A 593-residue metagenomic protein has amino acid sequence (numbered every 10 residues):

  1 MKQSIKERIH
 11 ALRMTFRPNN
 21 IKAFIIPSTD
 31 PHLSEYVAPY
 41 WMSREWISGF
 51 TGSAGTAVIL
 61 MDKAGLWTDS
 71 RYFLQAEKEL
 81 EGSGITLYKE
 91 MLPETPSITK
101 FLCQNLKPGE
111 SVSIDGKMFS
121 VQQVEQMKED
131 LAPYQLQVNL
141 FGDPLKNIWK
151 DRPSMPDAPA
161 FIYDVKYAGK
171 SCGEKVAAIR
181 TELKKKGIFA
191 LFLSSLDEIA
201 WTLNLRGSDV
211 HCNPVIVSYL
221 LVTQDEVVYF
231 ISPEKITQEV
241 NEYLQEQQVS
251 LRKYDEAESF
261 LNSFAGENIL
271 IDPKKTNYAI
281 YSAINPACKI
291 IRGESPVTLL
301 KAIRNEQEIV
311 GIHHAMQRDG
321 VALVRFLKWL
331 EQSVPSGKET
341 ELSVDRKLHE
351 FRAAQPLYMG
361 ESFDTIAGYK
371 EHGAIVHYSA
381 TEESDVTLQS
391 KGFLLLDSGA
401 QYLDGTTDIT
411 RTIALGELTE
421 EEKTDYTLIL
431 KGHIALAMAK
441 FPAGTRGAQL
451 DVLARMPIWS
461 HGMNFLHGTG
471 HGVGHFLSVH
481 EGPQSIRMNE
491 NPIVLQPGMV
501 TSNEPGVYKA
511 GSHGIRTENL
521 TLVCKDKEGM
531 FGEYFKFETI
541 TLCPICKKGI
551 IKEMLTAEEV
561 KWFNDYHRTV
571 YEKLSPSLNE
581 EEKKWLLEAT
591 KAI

Functional and structural regions predicted by a protein language model:
M1-I593: Active-site neighborhoods and metal-handling regions in enzymes and metal-associated proteins
